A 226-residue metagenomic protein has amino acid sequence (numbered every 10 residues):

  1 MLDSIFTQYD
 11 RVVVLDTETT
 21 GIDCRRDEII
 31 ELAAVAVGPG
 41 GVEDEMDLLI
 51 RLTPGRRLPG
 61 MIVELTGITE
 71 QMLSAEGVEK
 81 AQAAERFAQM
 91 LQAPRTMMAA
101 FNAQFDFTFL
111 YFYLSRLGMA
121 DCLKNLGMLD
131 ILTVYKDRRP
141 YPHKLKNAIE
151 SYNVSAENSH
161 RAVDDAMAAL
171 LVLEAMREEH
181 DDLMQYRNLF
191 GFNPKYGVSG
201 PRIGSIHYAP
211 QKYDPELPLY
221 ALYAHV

Functional and structural regions predicted by a protein language model:
M1-S115, C122-N125, K146, E150-A156 (+1 more regions): Conserved non-catalytic scaffold segment of RNase H-like nuclease domains
M1-S4, V172-V226: Acidic two-metal-ion nuclease catalytic site recognized across multiple nuclease folds, prominently DnaQ/RNase D-T
T19-G21, T133, A168: Short, glycine/acidic-enriched loop or turn micro-motifs at the edges of active sites
F105-D106, Y141, A168-A169: Short phosphate-engaging motifs
L110, V134, A169-L173: Buried hydrophobic packing segments
Y113-R116, S151, V172-E179: Active-site catalytic microenvironments for nucleophilic, acid-base chemistry
G127-P142: Short alpha-helix plus adjacent loop in nuclease-associated cores
R161-A175: Acidic, divalent-metal-coordinating active-site segment for phosphoryl/phosphodiester hydrolysis, typified by short
